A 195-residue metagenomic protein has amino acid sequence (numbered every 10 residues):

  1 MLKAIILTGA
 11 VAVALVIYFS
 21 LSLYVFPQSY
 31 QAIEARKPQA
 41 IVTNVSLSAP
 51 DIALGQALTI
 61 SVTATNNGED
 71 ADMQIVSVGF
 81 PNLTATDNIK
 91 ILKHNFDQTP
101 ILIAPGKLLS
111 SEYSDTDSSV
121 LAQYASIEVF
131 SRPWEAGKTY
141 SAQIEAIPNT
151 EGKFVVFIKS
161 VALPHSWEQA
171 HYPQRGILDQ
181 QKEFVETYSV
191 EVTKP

Functional and structural regions predicted by a protein language model:
L7-S22: Hydrophobic membrane-insertion alpha-helices, especially the h-region of bacterial N-terminal signal peptides
Y30-I52: Low-complexity, acidic Ser/Thr/Pro/Gly-rich terminal tails and inter-domain linkers that flank the onset of structured
G55-E69: Short beta-strand elements of extracellular/lumenal beta-sandwich folds
T65-D70, L83, N149-E151: Short solvent-exposed strand-capping/beta-turn motif centered on an Asx-Ser/Thr pair
Q74-A85, K159-V161: Short acidic, flexible loop segments centered on an aromatic residue
N82-Q123: A surface/secretory-pathway sequence property marking extracellular, secreted, or lumenal proteins enriched
S131-G152: Low-complexity, intrinsically disordered segments enriched in Ser/Thr together with acidic residues
E168-P195: Short beta-strand elements
